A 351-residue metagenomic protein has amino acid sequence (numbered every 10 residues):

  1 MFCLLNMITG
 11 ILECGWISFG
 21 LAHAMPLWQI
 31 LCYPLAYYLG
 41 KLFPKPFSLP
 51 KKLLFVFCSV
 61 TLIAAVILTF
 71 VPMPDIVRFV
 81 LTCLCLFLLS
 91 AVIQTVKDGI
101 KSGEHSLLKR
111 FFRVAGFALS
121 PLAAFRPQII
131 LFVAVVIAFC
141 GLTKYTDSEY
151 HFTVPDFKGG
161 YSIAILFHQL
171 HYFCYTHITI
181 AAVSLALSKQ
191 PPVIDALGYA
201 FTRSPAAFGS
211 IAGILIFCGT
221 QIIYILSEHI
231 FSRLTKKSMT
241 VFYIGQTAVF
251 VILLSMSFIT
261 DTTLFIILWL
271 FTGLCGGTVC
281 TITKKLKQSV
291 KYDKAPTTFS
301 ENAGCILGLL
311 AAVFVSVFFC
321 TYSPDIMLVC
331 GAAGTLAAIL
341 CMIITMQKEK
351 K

Functional and structural regions predicted by a protein language model:
M1-P34, Y172-T202: Helix-loop boundary and gating motifs at the non-cytosolic
M7, D75-I93, L264-V279: Hydrophobic core of transmembrane alpha-helices in multi-pass small-molecule transporters, especially MFS/SLC-type
Y37-K41, A212-L234: Transmembrane alpha-helices of Major Facilitator/SLC transporters
K52-V66, T240-L254: Structural signature of the two symmetry-related core transmembrane helices
L89-G103, G277-K291: Intracellular juxtamembrane helix-capping segments at the cytosolic ends of symmetry-related transmembrane helices
L122-A134, V315-G334: A membrane-interface helix-boundary motif in multi-pass transporters
F242-V279: C-terminal transmembrane helical hairpin of 12-TM major facilitator-type secondary transporters
K294-F318: A late C-terminal transmembrane helix in Major Facilitator Superfamily
